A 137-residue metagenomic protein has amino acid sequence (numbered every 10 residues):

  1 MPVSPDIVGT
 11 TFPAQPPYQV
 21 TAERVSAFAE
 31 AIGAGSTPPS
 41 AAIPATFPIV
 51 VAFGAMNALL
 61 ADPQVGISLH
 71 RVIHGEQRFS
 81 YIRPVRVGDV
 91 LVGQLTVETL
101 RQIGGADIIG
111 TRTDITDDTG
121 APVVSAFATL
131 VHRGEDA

Functional and structural regions predicted by a protein language model:
M1-E76: Hot-dog-fold acyl-thioester-processing enzymes
M1-V3, Y81-A137: HotDog/MaoC-like acyl-thioester-processing domains
